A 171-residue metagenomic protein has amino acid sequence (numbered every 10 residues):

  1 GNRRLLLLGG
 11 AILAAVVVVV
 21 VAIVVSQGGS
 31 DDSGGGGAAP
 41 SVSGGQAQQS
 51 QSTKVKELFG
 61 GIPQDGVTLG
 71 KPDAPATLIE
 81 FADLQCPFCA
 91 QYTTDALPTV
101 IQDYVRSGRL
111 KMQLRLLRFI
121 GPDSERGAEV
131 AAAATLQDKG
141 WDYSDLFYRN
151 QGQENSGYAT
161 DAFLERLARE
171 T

Functional and structural regions predicted by a protein language model:
G1-F119: Extracytoplasmic thiol/disulfide redox context detector
L117-T171: Cysteine-centric redox/oxidoreductase cores and disulfide-bonded domains
